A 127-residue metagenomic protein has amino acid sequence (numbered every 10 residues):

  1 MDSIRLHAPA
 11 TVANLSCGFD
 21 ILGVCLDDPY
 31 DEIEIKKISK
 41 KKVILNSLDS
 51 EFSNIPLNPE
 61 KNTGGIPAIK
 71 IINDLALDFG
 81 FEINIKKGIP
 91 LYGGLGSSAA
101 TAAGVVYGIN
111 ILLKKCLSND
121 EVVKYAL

Functional and structural regions predicted by a protein language model:
M1-G93, I111, K115: ATP-binding N-lobe of GHMP and related small-molecule kinases
A68, V106, V122-V123: Generic structural marker for isolated residues within well-ordered, non-membrane alpha-helices of soluble domains
L95-N119: DPxDG-like acidic metal-binding loop motif
L117-L127: Alpha/beta catalytic cores of group-transfer enzymes, especially the acyltransferase/condensing modules of polyketide
